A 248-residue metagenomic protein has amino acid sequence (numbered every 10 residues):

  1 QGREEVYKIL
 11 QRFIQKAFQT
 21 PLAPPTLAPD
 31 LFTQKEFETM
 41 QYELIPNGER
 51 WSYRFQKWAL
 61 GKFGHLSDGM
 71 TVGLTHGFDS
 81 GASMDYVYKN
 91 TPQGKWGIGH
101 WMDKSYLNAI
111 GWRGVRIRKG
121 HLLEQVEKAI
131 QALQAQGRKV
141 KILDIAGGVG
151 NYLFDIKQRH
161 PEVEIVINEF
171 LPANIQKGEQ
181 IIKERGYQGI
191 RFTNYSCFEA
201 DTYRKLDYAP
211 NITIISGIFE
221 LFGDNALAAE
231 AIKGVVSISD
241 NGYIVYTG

Functional and structural regions predicted by a protein language model:
Y42-L133: Conserved Class I S-adenosyl-L-methionine-dependent methyltransferase catalytic core
G137-G148: Conserved class I S-adenosyl-L-methionine
V149-P161: Conserved SAM-binding loop of SAM-dependent methyltransferases across substrates and taxa, primarily the Class I
L171-A173: Conserved SAM/SAH-binding beta-strand->alpha-helix loop
G178-E179: Conserved SAM-binding loop
I214: A conserved beta-strand element that flanks and buttresses the S-adenosyl-L-methionine
F222-G234: A short, conserved alpha-helix within the catalytic core of class I
D240-G248: Conserved beta-strand signature within the Rossmann-like core of class I S-adenosyl-L-methionine
